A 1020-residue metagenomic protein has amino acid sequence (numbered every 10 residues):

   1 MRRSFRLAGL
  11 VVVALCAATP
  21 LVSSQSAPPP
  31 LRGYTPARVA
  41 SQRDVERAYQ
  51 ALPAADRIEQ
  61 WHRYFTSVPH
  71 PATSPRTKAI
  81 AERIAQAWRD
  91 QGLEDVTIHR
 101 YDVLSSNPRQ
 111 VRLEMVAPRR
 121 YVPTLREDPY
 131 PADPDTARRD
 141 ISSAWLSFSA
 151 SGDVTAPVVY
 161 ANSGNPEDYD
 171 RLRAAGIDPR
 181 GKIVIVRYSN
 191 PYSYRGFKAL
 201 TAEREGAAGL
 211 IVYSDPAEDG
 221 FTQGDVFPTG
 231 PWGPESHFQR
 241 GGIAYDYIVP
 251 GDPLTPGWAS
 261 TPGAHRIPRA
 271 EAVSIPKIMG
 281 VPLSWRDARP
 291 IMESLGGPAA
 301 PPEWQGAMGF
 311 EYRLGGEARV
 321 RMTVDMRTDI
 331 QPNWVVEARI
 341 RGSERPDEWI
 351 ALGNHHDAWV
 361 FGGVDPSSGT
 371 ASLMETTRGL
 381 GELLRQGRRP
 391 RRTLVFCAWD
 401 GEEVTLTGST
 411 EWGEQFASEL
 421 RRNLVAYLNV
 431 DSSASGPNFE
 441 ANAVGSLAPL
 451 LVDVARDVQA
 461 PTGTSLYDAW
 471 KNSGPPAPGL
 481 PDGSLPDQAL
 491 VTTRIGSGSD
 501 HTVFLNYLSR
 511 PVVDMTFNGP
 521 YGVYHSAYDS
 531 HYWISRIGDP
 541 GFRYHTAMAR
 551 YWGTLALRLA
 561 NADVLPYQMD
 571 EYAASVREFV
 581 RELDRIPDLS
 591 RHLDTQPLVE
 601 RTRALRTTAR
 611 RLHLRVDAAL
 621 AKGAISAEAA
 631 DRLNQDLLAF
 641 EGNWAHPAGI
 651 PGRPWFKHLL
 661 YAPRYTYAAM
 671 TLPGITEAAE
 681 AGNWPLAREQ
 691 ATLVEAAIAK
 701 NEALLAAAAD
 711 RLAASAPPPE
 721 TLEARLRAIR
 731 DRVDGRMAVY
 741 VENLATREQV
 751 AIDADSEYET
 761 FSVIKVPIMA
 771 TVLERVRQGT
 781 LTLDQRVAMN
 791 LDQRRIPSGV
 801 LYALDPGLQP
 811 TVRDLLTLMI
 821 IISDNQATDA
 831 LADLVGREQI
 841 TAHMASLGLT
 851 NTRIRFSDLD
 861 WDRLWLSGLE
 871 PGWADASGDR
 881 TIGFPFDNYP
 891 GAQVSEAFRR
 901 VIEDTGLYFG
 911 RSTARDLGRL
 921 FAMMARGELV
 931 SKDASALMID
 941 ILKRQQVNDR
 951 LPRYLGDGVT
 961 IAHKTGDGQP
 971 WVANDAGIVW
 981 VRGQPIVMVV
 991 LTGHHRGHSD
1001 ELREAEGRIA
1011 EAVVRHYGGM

Functional and structural regions predicted by a protein language model:
P28-A40, D44, A51, R63-R180 (+3 more regions): Noncatalytic luminal/extracellular "stalk/propeptide" segments of secretory-pathway proteins
L52, E235-A299, R345, G401-S530 (+5 more regions): Metal-dependent peptidase/peptidase-like ectodomains
T136-R171, V249-V364, E375-R378, E382-Q386: Soluble metallo-hydrolase cores and metallopeptidase-like ectodomains found primarily in the secretory/periplasmic
P216, V336, L352-L406, E411 (+2 more regions): Alpha-helical metal-binding/catalytic segments enriched in His/Glu/Asp
G496, E759, R853-S931: Active-site-proximal helix/loop microenvironment of the serine DD-peptidase/beta-lactamase transpeptidase fold
P520, T546, R550-S715: C-terminal non-catalytic alpha-helical accessory regions
P718, L722-L726, G836, R899-I902 (+1 more regions): Structured C-terminal helix/loop/strand segments within mature extracytoplasmic catalytic/sensor domains
P718-L869: Active-site-adjacent loops and short helices of periplasmic peptidoglycan-processing enzymes
